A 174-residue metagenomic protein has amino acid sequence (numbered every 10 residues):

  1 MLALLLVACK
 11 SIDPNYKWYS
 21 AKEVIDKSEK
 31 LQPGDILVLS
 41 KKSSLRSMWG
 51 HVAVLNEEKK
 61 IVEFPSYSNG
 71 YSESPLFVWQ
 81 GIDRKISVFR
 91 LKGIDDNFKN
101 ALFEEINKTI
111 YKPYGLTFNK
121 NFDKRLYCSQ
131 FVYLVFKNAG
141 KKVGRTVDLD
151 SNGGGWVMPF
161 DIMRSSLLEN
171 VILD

Functional and structural regions predicted by a protein language model:
M1-L2: Sec-dependent signal peptide recognition, specifically the positively charged N-region followed immediately by
L5-A8: C-terminal motif of bacterial Sec signal peptides marking the signal peptidase cleavage site
K10-Y16, F118-D174: Activation targets extended, charge/polar-rich intrinsically disordered C-terminal tails
I12-E29: Mixed-charge, Lys/Arg-rich low-complexity intrinsically disordered regions
L31-K92, Y114-D123, K142: Glycine-rich catalytic cores of cysteine/serine-nucleophile enzymes that process amide/ester linkages in cell-envelope
G34, A53, I106, V132 (+1 more regions): Residue-level preference for non-acidic, small/hydrophobic
S66, N107-Y111, Y133-K141: Sec-exported extracytoplasmic/periplasmic mature domains
K92-Y111: A structural motif
